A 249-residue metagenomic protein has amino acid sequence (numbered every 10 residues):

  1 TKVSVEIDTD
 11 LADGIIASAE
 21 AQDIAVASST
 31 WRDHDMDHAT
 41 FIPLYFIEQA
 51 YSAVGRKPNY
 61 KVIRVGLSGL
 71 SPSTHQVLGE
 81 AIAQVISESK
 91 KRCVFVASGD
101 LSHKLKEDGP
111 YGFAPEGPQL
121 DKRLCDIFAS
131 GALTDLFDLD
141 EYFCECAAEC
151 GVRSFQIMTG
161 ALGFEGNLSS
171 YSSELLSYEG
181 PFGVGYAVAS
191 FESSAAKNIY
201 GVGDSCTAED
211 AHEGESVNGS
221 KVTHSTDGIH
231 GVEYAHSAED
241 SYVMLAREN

Functional and structural regions predicted by a protein language model:
T1-V77, G109-D210, G214, N218-G219 (+1 more regions): Flexible, D/E/H-enriched segments
G14, L78-I82, S98: Short, hydrophobic/aromatic alpha-helical segments in well-folded domains
V65, K91-G99, M158: Beta-strand elements within well-structured catalytic alpha/beta cores of enzymes that handle phosphate/sulfate esters
L70-P72, L101-K104: Short, catalytically relevant binding-site loops at active-site mouths
E80-E88, C93: Non-transmembrane, aqueous-exposed alpha-helical and coiled segments at domain scale
C93, H103-D108: Short conserved catalytic/interaction loops centered on acidic-Pro-aromatic/His motifs
V222-S225, I229: N-terminal low-complexity segments that are often proline-rich with Ser/Thr-Pro
